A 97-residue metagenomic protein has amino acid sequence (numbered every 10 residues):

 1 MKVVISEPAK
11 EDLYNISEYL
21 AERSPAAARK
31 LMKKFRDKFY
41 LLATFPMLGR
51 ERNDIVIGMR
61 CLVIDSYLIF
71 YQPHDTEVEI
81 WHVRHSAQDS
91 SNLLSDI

Functional and structural regions predicted by a protein language model:
K2-M59: Basic, Lys/Arg-enriched alpha-helical interface segments
E22-P25, C61, W81-V83, S90: Short, low-complexity, polar/charged sequence segments that are solvent-exposed and flexible
G58-C61, I69: A beta-hairpin/wing motif
Y67, Q72-I97: Enriched for short, Lys/Arg-rich terminal
